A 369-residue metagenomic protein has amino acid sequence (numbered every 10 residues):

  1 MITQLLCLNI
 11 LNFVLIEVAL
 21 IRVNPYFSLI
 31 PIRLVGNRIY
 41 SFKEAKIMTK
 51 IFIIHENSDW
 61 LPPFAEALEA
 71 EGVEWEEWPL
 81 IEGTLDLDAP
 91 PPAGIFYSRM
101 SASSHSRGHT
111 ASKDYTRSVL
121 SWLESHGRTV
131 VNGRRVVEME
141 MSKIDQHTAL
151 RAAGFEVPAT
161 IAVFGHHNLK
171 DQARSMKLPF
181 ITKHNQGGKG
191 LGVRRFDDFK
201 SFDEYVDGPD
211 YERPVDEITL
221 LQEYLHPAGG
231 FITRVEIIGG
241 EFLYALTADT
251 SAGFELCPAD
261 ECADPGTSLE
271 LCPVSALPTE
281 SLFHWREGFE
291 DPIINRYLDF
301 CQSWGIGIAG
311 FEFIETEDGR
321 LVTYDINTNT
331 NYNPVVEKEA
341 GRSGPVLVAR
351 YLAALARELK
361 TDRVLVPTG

Functional and structural regions predicted by a protein language model:
C7, E17, R22-F27: Intrinsically disordered, low-complexity proline-rich regions
L29, L34-I47: Short, Lys/Arg-enriched N-terminal segments with co-localized hydrophobic residues within the first ~10-30 amino acids
T49-F52, S125-G127, R134-F231, D291 (+2 more regions): Active-site nucleotide/adenylate-binding loops and adjacent lid/helix of ATP-dependent enzymes
E56-A159: Conserved N-proximal alpha/beta basic substrate-recognition cap immediately N-terminal to, or forming the N-lobe
R194-C301: Phosphate-binding site of ATP-dependent enzymes
G288, Q302-I306, E315-G369: C-terminal active-site "lid" helix and adjoining low-complexity regulatory extension at the edge of ATP-using catalytic
